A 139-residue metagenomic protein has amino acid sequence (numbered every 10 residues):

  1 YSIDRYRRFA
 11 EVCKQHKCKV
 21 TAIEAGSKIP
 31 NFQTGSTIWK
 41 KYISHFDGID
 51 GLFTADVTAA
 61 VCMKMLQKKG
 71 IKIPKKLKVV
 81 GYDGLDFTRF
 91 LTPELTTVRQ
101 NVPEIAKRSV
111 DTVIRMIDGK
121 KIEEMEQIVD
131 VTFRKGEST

Functional and structural regions predicted by a protein language model:
Y1-T139: Bacterial carbohydrate/catabolite-sensing allosteric modules
